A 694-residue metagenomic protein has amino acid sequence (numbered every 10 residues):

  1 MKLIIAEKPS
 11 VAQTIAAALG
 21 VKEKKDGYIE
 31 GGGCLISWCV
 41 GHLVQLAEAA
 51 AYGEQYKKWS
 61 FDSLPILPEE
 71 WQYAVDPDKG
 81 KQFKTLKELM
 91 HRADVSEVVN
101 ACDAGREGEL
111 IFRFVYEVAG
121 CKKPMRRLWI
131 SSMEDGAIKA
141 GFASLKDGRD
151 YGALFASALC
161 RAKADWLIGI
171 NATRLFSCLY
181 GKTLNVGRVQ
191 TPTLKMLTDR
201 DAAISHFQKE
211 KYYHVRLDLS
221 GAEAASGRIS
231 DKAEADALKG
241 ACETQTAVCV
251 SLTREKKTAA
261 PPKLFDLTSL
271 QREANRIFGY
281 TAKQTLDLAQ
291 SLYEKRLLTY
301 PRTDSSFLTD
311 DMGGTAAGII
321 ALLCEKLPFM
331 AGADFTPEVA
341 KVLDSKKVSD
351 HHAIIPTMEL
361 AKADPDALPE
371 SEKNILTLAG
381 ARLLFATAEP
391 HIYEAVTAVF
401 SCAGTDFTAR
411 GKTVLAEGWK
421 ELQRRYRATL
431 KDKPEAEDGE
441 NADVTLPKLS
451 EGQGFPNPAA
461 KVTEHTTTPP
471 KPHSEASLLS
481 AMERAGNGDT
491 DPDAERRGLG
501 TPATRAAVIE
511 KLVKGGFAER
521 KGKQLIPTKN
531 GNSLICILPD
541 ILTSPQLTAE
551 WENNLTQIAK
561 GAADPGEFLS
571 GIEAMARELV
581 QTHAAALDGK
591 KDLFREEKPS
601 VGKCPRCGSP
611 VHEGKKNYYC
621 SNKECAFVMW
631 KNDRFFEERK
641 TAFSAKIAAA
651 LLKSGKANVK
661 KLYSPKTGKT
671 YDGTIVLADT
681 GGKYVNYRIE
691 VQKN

Functional and structural regions predicted by a protein language model:
M1-A162, W166, D432, P469: Intrinsically disordered, low-complexity regulatory segments
M1-L3, A101-A104, G181-T183, R254-K263 (+3 more regions): Conserved short loop/turn motifs at secondary-structure junctions
K2-L3, K79, M90, V118 (+4 more regions): Basic, low-complexity terminal or inter-domain segments flanking catalytic cores
P9-A16, G33-I36, V40, D76-K87 (+19 more regions): Amphipathic alpha-helical transducer elements in NTP-driven molecular machines
P124, L194, L298: Conserved ATP-binding/catalytic motifs of P-loop helicase motor domains
D135-L219, R254-T258: C-terminal or mid-to-C-terminal helical accessory/interaction module adjacent to the motor/catalytic core
A233-F265, Q271: Metal- or metallocofactor-binding catalytic centers and their adjacent structured scaffolds across diverse enzyme
